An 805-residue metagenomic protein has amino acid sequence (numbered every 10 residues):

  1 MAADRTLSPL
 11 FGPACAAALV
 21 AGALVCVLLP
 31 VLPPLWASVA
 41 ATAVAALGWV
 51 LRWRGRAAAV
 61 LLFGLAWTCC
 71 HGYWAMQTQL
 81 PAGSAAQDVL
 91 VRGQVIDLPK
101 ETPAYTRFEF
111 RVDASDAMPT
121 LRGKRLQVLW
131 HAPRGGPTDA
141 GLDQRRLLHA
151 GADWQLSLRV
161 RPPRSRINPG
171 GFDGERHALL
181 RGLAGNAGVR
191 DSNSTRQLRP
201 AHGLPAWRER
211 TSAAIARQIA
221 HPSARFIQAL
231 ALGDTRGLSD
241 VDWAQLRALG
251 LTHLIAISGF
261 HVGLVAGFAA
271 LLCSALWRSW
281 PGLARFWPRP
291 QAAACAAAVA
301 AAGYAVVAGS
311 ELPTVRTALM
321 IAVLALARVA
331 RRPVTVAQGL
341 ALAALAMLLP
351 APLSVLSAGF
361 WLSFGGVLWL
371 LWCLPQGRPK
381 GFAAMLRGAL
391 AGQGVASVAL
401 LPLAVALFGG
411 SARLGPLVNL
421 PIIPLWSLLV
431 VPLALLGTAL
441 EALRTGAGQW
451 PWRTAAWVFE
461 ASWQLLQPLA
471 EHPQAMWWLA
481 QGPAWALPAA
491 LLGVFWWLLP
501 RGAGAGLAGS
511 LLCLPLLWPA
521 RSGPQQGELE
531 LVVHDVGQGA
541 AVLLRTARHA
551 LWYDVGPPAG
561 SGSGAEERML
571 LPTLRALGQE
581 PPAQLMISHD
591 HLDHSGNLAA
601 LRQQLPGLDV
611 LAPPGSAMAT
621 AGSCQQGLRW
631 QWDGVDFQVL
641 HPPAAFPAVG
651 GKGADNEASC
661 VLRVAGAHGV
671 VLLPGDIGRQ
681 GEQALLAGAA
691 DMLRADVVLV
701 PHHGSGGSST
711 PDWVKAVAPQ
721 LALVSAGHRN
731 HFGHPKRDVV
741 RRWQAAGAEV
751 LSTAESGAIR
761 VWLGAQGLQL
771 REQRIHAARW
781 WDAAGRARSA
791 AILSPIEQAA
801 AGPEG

Functional and structural regions predicted by a protein language model:
M1-D88, A150, G188-R190, R196 (+5 more regions): N-terminal leader/targeting segments
M1-L29, A327-R328, L436-Q449, A456 (+1 more regions): Hydrophobic alpha-helical segments
A2-L7, A59-H253, A565-R575, P581 (+6 more regions): Membrane-interface helix/helix-cap signal primarily in integral membrane proteins
A14, G22, R56-A59, A187 (+8 more regions): Hydrophobic alpha-helical transmembrane segments in multi-pass membrane proteins
P34-A43, F360-S363, N419-W426, Q481-A484: Alpha-helical transmembrane segments of polytopic membrane proteins
Q94, A140-S157, G170-L183, R199 (+3 more regions): Non-globular, low-confidence helical/coil segments that flank catalytic cores
G203-I219, F226, D234, D242 (+12 more regions): Hydrophobic alpha-helical segments of integral membrane proteins, encompassing both true transmembrane helices
A300, A396-L400, W426, V430-L433 (+1 more regions): Alpha-helical transmembrane segments of multipass membrane proteins
